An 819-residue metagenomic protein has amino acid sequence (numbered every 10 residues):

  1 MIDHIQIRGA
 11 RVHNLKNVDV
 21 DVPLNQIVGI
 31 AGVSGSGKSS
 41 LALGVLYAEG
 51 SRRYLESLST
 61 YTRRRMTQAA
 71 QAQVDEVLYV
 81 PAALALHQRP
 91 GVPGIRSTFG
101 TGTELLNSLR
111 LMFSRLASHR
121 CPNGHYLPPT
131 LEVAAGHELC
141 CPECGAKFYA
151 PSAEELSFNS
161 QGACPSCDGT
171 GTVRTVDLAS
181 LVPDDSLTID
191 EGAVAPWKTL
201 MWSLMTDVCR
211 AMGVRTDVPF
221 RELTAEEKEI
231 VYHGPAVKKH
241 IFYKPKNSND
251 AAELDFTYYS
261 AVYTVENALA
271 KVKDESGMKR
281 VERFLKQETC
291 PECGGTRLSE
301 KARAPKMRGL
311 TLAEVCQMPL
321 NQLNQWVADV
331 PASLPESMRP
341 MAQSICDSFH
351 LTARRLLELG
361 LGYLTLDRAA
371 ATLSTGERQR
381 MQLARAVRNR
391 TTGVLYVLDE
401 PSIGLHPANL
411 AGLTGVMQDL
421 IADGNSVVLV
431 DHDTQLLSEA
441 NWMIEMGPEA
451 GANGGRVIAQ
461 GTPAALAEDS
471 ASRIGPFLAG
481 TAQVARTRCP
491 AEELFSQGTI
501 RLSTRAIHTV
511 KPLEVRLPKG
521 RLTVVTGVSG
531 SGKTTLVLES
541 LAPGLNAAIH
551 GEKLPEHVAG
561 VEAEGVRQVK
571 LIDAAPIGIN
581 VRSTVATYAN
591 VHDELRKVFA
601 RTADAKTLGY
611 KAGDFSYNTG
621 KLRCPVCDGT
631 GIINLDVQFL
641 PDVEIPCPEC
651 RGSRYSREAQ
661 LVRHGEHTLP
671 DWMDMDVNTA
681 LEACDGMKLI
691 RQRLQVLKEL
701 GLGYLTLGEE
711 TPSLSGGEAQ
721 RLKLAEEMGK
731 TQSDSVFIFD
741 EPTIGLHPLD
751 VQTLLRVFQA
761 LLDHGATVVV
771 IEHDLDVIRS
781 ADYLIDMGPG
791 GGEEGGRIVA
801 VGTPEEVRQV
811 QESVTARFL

Functional and structural regions predicted by a protein language model:
M1-R8, A485-G498: ABC-family P-loop ATPase nucleotide-binding domain
I2-T372, R378-V397, H406, V416 (+6 more regions): P-loop/Walker A nucleotide phosphate-binding surfaces of NTP-dependent enzymes
D399-P401, D740-P742: Walker B catalytic acidic pair
H406-G415, H747-R756: Conserved D-loop/post-Walker B switch-helix segment of ABC ATPase nucleotide-binding domains
Q418, G424, E439-G461, Q759 (+2 more regions): H-loop (His-switch) and adjacent beta-strand-loop-beta switch element of ABC-type ATPase nucleotide-binding domains
V430-H432, I771-H773: H-loop/switch region of ABC-family ATPase nucleotide-binding domains
A467-A491, K597, R601, R808-L819: C-terminal boundary and immediately downstream tail of ABC-type ATPase nucleotide-binding domains
